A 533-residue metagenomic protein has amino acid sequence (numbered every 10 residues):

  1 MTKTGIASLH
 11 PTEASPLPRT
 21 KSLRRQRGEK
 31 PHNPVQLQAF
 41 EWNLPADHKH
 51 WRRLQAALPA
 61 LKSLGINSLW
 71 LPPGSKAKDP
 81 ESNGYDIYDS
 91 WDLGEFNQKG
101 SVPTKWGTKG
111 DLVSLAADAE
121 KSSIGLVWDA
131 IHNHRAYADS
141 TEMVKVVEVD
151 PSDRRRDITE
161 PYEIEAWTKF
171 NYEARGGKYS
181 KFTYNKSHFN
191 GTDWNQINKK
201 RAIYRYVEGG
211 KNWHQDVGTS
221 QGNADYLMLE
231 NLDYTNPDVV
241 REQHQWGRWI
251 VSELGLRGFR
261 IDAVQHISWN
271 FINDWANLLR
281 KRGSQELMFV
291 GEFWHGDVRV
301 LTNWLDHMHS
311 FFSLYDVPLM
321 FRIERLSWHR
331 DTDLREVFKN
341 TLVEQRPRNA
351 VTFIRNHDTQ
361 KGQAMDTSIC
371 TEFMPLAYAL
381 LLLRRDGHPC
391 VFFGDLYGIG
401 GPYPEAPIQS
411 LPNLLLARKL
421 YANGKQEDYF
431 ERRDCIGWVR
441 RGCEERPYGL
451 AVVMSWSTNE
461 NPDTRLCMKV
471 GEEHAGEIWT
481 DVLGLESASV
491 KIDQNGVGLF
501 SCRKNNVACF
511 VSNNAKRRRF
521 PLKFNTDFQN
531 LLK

Functional and structural regions predicted by a protein language model:
G5, L9-P34, R53-K62, I66 (+7 more regions): Active-site-proximal helices and loops of the catalytic beta/alpha 8
P18-H48, Y226-N236: Boundary/entry segment of secreted carbohydrate-active catalytic domains
A39-N43, K99-S101, Q360-M365, L450: Short, basic, glycine/proline-bearing loop/turn elements
F40-W42, G74, V264: Short strand-loop junctions, especially beta-strand C-caps/beta-turns that link beta-sheets to coils or alpha-helices
D47, W51, K105-L112, N236 (+2 more regions): Solvent-exposed, acidic/flexible segments
N67-P72: Short, well-structured secondary-structure segments
P73-K105, K109-G110: Lumenal/extracellular "mature" regions of secretory-pathway glycan-modifying transferases
K181-D238, S252: Long, low-complexity, polar/charged, intrinsically disordered or flexibly structured peripheral segments
